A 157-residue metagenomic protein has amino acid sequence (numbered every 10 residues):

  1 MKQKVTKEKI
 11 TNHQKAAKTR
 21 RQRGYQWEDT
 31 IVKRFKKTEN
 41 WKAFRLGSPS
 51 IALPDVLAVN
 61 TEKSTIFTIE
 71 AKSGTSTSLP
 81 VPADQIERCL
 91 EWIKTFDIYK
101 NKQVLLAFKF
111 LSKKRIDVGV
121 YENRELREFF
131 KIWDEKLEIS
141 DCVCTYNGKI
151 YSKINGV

Functional and structural regions predicted by a protein language model:
M1-G47: Acidic-basic catalytic patches of nuclease active cores, encompassing PD-(D/E)XK and other metal-cofactor nuclease
Q3, K18, Q22, I98 (+1 more regions): Domain-level recognition of nuclease-like catalytic cores that cleave nucleotide substrates
N12, L53-D55: Alpha-helical scaffolding within the catalytic cores of extracellular/periplasmic polymer-degrading hydrolases
F35, V56-A58, T65-T75: Conserved catalytic cores of phosphodiester-cleaving nucleases, focusing on short active-site segments
R45, E70, L106-F108: Structural signal for conserved beta-strand scaffold positions within catalytic alpha/beta enzyme cores
P49, N60-E62: A generic beta-sheet turn/junction motif
S50-L53, K114: Short acidic/glycine-enriched loop/turn segments that link adjacent beta-strands
G74-L106: Short, charged, amphipathic alpha-helix that recurs within catalytic cores of restriction-modification and other
